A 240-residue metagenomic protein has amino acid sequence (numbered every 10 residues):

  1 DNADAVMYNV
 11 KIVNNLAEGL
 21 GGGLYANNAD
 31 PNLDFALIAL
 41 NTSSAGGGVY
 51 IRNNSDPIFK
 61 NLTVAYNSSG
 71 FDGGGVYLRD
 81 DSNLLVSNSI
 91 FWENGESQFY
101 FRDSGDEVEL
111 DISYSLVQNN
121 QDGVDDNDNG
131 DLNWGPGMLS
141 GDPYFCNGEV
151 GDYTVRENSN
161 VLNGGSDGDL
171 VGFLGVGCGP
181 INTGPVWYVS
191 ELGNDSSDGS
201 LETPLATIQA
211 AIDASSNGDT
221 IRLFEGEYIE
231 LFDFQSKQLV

Functional and structural regions predicted by a protein language model:
N2-D152, L231-Q238: Predominantly extracellular beta-rich ligand-binding scaffolds that present long acidic/polar faces for carbohydrate
A3, S82, P185, N217-D219: Short coil/turn segments at beta-strand junctions that form active-site/ligand-binding loops
N15, D152-T154, D195-G199: Short, solvent-exposed loop/turn elements at domain surfaces
L132-G179: C-terminal accessory segments
P143, P185-W187, T203: Structural signal for short hydrophobic segments within the conserved structured cores of catalytic domains across
S159-L162, E191-F224: Acidic Gly/Asp/Thr-rich repetitive segments characteristic of extracellular carbohydrate-active and adhesion proteins
P180, T207, E227, D233-V240: Short, intrinsically disordered, charge-balanced linker/junction segments flanking boundaries in proteins
I181-G193: Boundary/junction segments of secreted and surface-exposed precursor proteins
